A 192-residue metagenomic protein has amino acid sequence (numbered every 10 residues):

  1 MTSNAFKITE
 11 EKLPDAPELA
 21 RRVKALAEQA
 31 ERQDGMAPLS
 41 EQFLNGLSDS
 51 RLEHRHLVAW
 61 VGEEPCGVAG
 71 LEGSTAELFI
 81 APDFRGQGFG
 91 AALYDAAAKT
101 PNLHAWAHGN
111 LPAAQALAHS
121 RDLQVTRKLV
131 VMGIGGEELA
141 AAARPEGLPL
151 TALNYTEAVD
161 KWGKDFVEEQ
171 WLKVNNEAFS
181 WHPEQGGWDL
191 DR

Functional and structural regions predicted by a protein language model:
M1-N45, R144-G186: Short amphipathic alpha-helix that is part of the acyltransferase structural core
M1-S3, P65, E72-T75, P82-V159: Acyl-donor-binding surface of acyltransferase catalytic domains
K12-P14, A27-G109: Conserved donor-binding loop and adjoining core beta-sheet/short helix segment in diverse acyl/aminoacyl transferases
E18, R51-L52, Q124, P145: A generic fold-level signal
R21, A25, G62, D95 (+4 more regions): Replace "anionic and nucleotidyl ligands
V23, V58-V61, V68, V125 (+4 more regions): Extended aliphatic helical segments
W188-R192: A beta-strand-loop signature enriched in Asp, Gly, Thr, and Trp that corresponds to the sialidase/neuraminidase Asp-box
